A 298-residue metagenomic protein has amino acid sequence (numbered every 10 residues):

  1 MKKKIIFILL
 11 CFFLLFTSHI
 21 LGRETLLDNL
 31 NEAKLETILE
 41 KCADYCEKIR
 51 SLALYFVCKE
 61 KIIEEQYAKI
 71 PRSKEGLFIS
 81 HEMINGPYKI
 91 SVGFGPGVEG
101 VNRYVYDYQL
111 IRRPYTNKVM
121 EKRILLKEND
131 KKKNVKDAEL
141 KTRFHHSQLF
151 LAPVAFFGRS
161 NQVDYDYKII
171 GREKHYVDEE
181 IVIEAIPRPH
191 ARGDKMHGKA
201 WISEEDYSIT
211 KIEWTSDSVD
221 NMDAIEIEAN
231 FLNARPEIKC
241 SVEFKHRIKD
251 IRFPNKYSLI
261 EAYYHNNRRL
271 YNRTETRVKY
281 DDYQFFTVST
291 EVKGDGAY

Functional and structural regions predicted by a protein language model:
M1-L9: Bacterial N-terminal signal peptides that target proteins for export
K2-K3, S18, G22: Short, intrinsically disordered low-complexity segments
I8-T17: Bacterial N-terminal signal peptides
G22-H197, E204-T210, T215-C240, F244-Y298: Structured extracytoplasmic
